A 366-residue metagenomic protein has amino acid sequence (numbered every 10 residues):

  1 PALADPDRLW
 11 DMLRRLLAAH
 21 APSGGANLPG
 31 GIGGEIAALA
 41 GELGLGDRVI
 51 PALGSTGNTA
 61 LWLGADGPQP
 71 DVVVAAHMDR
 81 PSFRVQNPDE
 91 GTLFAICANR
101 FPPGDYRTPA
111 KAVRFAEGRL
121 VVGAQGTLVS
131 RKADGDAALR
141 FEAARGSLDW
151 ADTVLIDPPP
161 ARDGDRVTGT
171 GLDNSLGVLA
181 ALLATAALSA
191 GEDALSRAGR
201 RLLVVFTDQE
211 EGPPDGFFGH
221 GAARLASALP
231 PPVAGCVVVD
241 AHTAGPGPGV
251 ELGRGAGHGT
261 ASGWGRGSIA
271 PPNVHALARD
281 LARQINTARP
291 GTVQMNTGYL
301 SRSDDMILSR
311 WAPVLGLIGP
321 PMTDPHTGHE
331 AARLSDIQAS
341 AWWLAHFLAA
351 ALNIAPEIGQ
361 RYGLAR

Functional and structural regions predicted by a protein language model:
P1-R366: N-terminal hydrophobic/helix-forming segments and targeting peptides
